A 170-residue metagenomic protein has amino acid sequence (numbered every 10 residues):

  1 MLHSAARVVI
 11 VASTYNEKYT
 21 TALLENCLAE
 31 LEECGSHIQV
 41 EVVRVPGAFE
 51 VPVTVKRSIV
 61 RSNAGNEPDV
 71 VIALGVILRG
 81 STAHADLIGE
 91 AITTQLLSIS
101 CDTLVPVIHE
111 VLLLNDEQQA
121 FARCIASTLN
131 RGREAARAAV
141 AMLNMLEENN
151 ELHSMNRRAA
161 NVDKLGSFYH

Functional and structural regions predicted by a protein language model:
L2-V42, P46: Glycine-rich phosphate/diphosphate-binding loop of Rossmann-like nucleotide-binding domains
T14-Y15, V45, V76-I77, V111-E117: Short, ordered loop/turn segments at secondary-structure junctions
E30-C34, S58-S62, Q95, I99-T103 (+2 more regions): Change "in soluble alpha/beta enzymes" to "in soluble alpha/beta proteins
E33-G65: Active-site rim loops that border cofactor/substrate pockets in soluble metabolic enzymes
T54-L96, S100: Glycine-rich phosphate-binding loop
S81-H84, G89, E117-L129, V140-N144: Phosphate/ribose-phosphate-bearing ligand recognition and processing surfaces, centered on ADP-ribose/NAD(+/P+) systems
D86-L114, Q118, R131: Short, acidic/small-residue loops that bind anionic groups at enzyme active sites
L129-K164: A charged, well-structured terminal subsegment
